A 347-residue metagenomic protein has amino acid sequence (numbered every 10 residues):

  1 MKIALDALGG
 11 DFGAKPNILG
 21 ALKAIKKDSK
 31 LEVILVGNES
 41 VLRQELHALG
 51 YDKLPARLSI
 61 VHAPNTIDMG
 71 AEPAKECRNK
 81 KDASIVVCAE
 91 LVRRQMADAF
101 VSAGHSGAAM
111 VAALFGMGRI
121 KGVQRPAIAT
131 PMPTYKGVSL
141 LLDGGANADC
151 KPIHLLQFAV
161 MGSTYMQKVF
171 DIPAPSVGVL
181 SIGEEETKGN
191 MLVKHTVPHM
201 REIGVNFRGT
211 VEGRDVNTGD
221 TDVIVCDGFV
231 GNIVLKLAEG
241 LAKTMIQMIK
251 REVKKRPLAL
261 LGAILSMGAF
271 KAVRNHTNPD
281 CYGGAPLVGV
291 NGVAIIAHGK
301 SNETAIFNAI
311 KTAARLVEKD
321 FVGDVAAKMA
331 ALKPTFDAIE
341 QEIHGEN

Functional and structural regions predicted by a protein language model:
I3-K15, A146-L156, I296-N302: Short, glycine-rich nucleotide/cofactor-binding loops
D6, L35-G37, S59-H62, S102-G104 (+6 more regions): Short beta-strand segments
F12-I18, L42, K81-Q95, A99-A113 (+8 more regions): Short glycine/serine/threonine-rich phosphate/pyrophosphate-binding segments that cradle anionic phosphate groups
G13-P16, D28-I34, S40, A148-G213 (+3 more regions): Glycine-rich phosphate/diphosphate-binding loop of Rossmann-like nucleotide-binding domains
N17-M69: N-terminal glycine-rich anion-binding loop in soluble enzyme alpha/beta folds
Y51-A97: Phosphate/nucleotide-donor binding subsite
K53-S59, I203-V205, V290-N291: A short helix-to-beta-strand connector/capping loop
L114-A127, P131-L141, D220-I224, G228-E342: Glycine-rich phosphate/nucleotide-binding loop
